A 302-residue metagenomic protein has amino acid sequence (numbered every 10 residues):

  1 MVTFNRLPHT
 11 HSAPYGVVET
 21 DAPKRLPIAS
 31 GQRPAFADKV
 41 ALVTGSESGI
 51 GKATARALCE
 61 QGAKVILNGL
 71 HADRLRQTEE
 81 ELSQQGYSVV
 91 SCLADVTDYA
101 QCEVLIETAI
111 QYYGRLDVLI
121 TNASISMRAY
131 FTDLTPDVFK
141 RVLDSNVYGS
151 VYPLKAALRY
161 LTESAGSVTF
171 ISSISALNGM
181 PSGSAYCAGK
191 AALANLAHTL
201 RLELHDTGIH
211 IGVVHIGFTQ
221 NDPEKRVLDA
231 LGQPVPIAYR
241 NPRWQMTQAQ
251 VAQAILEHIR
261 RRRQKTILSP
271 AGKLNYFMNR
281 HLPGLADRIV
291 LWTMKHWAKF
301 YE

Functional and structural regions predicted by a protein language model:
V40, E47-S48: Conserved glycine-rich cofactor-binding loop
A63-Q77: Conserved glycine-rich Rossmann-like NAD(P)H-binding loop of the short-chain dehydrogenase/reductase
L93-V104, P136: The beta1-alpha1 cofactor-binding region of Rossmann-like NAD(H)/NADP(H)-dependent oxidoreductases
Y130-F131, T135-K140: Substrate-binding pocket helix/loop in short-chain dehydrogenase/reductase
L154, G189: Active-site helix of classical SDR
S173: Residue(s) in the substrate-gating loop at a strand-loop-helix junction that position the organic substrate next
D206-P270: SDR active-site lid
